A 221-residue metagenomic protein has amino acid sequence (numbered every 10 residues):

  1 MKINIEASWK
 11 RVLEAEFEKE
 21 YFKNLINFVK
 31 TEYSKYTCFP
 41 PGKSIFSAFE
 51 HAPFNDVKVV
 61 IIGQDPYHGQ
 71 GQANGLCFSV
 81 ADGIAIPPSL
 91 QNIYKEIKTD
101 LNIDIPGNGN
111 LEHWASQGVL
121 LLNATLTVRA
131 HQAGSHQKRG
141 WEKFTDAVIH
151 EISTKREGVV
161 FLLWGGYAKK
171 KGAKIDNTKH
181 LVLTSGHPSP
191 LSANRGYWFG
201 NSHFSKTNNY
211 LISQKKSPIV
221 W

Functional and structural regions predicted by a protein language model:
M1-L13: Generic N-terminal amphipathic, Lys/Arg-enriched alpha-helix
I3, A15-L163, A168-K170, I175 (+4 more regions): A polyanion-binding, active-site-adjacent surface
